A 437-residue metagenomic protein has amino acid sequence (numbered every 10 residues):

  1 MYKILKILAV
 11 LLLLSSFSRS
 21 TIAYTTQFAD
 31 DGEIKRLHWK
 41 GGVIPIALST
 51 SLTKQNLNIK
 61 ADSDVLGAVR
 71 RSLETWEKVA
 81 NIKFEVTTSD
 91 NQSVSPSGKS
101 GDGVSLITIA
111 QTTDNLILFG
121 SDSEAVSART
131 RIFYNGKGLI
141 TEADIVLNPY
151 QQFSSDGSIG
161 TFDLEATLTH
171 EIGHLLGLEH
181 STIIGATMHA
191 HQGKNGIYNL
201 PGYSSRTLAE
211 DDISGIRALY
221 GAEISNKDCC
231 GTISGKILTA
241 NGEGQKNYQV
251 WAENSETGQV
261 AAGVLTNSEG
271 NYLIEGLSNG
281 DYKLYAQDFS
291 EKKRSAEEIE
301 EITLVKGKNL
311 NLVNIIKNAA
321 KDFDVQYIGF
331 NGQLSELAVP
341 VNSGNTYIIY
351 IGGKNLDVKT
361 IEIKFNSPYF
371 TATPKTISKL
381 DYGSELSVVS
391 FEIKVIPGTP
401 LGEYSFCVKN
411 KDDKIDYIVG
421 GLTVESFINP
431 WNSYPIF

Functional and structural regions predicted by a protein language model:
F17-S63, G120-G138, S225, S290 (+3 more regions): Disordered inhibitory propeptide/activation segment of secreted metzincin zinc metalloprotease zymogens, centered on
Y24-D31, L66-T182, Q249, A262-L277 (+1 more regions): Metzincin-family zinc-dependent endopeptidase catalytic domain
E179-G202, T207: Post-HEXXH active-site segment of zinc metalloproteases
Y198-P201, S205-G231: Beta-strand-rich domain onsets/edges
G231-T239, G270, N314: A short, amphipathic beta-strand motif
K236-N247, E253-S255: Structural motif
A319-E362, K414-F437: Beta-strand/beta-sandwich contexts
N342-D413: Immunoglobulin-like IPT/TIG beta-sandwich domains and homologous Ig-like subdomains
